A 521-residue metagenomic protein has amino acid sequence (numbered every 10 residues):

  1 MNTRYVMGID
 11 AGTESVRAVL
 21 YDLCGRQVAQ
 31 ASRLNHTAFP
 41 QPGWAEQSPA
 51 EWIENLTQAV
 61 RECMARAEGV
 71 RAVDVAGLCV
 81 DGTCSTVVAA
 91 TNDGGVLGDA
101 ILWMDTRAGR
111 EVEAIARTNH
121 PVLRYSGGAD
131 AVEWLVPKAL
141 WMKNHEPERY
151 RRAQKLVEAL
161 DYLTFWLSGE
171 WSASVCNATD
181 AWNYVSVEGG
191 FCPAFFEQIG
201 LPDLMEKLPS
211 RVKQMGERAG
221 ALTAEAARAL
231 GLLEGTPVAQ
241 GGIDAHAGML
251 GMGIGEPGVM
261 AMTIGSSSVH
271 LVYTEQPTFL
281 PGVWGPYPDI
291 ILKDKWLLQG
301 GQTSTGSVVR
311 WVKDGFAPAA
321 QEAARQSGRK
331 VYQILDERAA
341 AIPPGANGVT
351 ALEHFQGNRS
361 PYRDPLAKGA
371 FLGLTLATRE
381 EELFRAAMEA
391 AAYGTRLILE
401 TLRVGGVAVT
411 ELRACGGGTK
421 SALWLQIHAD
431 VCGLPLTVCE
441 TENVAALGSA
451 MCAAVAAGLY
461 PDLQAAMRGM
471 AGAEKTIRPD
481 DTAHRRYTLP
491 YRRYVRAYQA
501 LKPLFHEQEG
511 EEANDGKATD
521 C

Functional and structural regions predicted by a protein language model:
M1-S32, A76-R117, E148, A181 (+2 more regions): Glycine/Thr-rich phosphate-binding loops that ligate phosphate moieties of nucleotide and other phosphorylated ligands
R4-D10, A18, D74-V80, L156 (+5 more regions): Short glycine-aspartate micro-motif
A11-T13, A90, V122-I243, L352-Q356 (+2 more regions): Gly/Ser/Thr-rich active-site cleft segment
A31-A72: N-terminal phosphate-binding loop and adjacent alpha-helix
I53-R61, V136-A139, I243-H246, V309 (+2 more regions): Short, hydrophobic/amphipathic alpha-helical packing segments that form internal helix faces or helix-helix interfaces
L56-A76, E146-Y150, F195-M205, R228-L230 (+1 more regions): Phosphate/pyrophosphate-binding loops at sites that engage ATP/ADP/AMP, CoA/4′-phosphopantetheine, polyphosphate
M64, L123, K143, T164-F165 (+7 more regions): Residue-level preference for well-ordered alpha-helical positions
W134, S186-K293, L298, T303-S304 (+6 more regions): ATP-dependent carbohydrate kinase catalytic cores
